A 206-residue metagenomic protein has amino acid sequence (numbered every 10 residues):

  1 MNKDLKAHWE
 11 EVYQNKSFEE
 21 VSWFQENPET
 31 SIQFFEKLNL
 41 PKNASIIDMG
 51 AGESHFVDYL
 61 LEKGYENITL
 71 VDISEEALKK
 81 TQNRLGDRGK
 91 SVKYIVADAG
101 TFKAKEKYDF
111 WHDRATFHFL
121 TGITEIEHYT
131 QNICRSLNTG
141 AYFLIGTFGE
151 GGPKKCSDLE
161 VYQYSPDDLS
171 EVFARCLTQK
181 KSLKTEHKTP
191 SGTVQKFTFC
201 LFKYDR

Functional and structural regions predicted by a protein language model:
M1-E106, L120-R135, Y142-R206: Class I (Rossmann-like) S-adenosyl-L-methionine-dependent methyltransferase catalytic domain, capturing the SAM-binding
D109: Conserved acidic residues
H112: A conserved beta-strand element that flanks and buttresses the S-adenosyl-L-methionine
A115-F119: Short catalytic micro-motifs in class I SAM-dependent methyltransferases
